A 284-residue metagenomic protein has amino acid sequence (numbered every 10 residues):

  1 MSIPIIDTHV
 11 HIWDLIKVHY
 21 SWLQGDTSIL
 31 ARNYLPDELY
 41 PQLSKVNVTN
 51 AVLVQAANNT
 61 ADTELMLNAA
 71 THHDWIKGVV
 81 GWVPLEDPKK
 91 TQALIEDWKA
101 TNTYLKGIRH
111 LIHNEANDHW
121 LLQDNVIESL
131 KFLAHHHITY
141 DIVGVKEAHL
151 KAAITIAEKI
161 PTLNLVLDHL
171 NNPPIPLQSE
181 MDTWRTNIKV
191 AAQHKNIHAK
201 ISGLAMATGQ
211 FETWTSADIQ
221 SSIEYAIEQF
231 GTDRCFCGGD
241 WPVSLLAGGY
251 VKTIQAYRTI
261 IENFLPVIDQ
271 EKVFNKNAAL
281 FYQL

Functional and structural regions predicted by a protein language model:
M1-W22: Replace "His-x-His-based motif
I3-T8, I29-N50, E224-Y225, Q229-F236 (+1 more regions): Mid-to-C-terminal alpha-helical segments outside catalytic/metal-binding sites
H9, A51, M66, V79 (+6 more regions): Conserved, mostly hydrophobic/aromatic
V10, A56, V83, L170 (+1 more regions): Active-site metal-binding loops of divalent metal-dependent hydrolases
W13-I16, N58-A61, E86-K89, H113-A116 (+4 more regions): Active-site environment of divalent metal-dependent phosphoester hydrolases
Q24-R32, D37-N58, I76-P84, K106-H110 (+1 more regions): Divalent metal-dependent hydrolysis catalytic cores, especially in the metallo-beta-lactamase
T63-A148, I154-T155, K200-L204, E212-T213: Active-site gating/metal-coordination segments in enzymes
W120-F236: Catalytic pocket-lining loop regions of alpha/beta-barrel enzymes, especially the amidohydrolase/enolase/GH5 lineages
